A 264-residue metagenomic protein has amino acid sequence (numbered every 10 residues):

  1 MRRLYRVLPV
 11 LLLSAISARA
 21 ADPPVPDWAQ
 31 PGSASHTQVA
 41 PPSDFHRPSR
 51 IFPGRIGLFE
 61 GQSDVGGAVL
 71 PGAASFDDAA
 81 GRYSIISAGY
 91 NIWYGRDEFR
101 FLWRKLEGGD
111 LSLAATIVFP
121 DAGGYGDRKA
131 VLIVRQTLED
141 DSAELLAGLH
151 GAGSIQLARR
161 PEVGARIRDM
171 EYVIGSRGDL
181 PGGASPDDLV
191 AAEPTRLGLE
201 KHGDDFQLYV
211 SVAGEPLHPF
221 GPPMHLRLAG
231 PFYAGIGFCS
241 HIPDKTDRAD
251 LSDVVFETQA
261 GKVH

Functional and structural regions predicted by a protein language model:
M1-R6: Positively charged n-region of N-terminal signal peptides that target proteins for export
V7-A15: Bacterial N-terminal signal peptides
A18-A20: Boundary at the C-terminal end of the N-terminal hydrophobic targeting segment
P23-H264: Extracellular glycan-recognition regions
